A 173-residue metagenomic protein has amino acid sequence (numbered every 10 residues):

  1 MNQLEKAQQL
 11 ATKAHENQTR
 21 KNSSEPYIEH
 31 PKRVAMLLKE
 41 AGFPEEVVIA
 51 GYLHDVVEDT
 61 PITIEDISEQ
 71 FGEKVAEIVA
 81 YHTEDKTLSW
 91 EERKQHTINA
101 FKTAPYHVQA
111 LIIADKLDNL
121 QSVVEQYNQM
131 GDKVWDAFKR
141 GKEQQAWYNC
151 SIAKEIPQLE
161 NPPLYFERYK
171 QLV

Functional and structural regions predicted by a protein language model:
M1-V173: Active-site helical microenvironments for divalent-metal-assisted chemistry
